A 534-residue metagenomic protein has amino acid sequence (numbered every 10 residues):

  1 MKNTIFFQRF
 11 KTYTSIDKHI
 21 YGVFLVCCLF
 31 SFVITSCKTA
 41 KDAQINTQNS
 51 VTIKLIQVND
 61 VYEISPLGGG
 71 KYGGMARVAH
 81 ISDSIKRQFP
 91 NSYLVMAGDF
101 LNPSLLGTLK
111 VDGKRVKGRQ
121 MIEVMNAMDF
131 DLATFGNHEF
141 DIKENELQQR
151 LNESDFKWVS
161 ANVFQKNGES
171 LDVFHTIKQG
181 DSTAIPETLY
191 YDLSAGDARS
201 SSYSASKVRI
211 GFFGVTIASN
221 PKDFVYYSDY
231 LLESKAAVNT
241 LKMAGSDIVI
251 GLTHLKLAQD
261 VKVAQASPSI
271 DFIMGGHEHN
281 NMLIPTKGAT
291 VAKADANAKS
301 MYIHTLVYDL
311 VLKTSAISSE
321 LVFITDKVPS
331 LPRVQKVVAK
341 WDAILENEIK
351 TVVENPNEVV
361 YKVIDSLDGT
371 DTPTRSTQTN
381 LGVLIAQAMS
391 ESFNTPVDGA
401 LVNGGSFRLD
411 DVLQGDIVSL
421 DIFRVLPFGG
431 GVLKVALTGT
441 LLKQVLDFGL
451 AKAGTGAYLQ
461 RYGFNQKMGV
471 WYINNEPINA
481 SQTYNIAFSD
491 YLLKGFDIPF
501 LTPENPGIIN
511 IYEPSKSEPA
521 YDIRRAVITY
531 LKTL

Functional and structural regions predicted by a protein language model:
M1-K18: N-terminal secretory signal peptides that target proteins for export/translocation
M1-N3, M75, G415: Short terminal hydrophobic/aromatic SLiMs and anchors at protein ends
T14, G22, A198, G454-T455 (+1 more regions): Intrinsic disorder/low-complexity segments
C27-C28: Cysteine-centered motifs
V33-S36: C-terminal motif of bacterial Sec signal peptides marking the signal peptidase cleavage site
K38-D326, S376-A388, A400-V402, V432 (+3 more regions): Acidic, metal/ion-coordinating pockets
Q44-N46, V51-T52, E63-P66, A79-R87 (+3 more regions): Catalytic centers of hydrolytic enzymes
